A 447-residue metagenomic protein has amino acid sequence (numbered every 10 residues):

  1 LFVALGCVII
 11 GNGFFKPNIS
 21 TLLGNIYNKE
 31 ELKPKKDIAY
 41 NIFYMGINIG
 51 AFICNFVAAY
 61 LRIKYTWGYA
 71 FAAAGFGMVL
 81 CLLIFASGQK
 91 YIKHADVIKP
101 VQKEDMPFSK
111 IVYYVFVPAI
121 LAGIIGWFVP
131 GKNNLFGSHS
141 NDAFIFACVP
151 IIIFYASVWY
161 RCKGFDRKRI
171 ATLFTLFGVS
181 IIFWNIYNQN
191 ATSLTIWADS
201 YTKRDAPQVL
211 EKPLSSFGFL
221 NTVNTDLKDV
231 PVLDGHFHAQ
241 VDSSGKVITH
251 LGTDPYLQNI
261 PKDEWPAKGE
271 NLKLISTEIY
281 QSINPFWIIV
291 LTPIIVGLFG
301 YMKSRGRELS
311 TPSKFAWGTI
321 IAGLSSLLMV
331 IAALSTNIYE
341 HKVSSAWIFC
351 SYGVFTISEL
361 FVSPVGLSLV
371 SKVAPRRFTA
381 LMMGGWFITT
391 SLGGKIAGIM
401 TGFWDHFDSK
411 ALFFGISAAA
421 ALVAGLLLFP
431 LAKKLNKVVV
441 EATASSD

Functional and structural regions predicted by a protein language model:
L1-A4, N12, K16, S20 (+5 more regions): Disordered extramembrane loops and terminal tails of multipass alpha-helical membrane proteins
L1-I26, K33, I49, V57-H94: Hydrophobic or amphipathic alpha-helical targeting/insertion segments
C7, E31-I42, G306-S313: Membrane-interfacial loop-to-helix junctions in multi-pass inner-membrane proteins
G24-D37, H341, F361, L369-T379: Paired intracellular helix-loop junctions of major facilitator superfamily
E30-F43, L274-I275, S345-A346, R376-G385: Loop-to-transmembrane helix entry/capping segments in MFS-fold secondary transporters and related SLC/MFSD carriers
K35-N55, R62-I63, A70-C81, F85 (+3 more regions): Glycine-rich segments within core transmembrane alpha-helices of 12-TM secondary carriers
A39, Y69-A74, K314, M382 (+1 more regions): Alpha-helical transmembrane segments of multi-pass secondary-active solute transporters
